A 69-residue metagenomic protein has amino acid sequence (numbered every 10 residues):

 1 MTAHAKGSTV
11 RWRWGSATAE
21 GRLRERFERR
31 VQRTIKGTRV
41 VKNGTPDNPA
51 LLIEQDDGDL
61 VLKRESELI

Functional and structural regions predicted by a protein language model:
M1-A3, G15: Short, surface-exposed secondary-structure edge patches
T18-R26: Short beta-strand-centered aromatic/proline hotspots
R26-Q32: Short, conserved beta-turn/loop elements at beta-strand boundaries and strand-helix junctions
R33-V41: Short, surface-exposed loop/helix-turn segments at secondary-structure junctions that function as lids/hinges flanking
K42-I69: Intrinsically disordered, low-complexity, charged/polar segments
